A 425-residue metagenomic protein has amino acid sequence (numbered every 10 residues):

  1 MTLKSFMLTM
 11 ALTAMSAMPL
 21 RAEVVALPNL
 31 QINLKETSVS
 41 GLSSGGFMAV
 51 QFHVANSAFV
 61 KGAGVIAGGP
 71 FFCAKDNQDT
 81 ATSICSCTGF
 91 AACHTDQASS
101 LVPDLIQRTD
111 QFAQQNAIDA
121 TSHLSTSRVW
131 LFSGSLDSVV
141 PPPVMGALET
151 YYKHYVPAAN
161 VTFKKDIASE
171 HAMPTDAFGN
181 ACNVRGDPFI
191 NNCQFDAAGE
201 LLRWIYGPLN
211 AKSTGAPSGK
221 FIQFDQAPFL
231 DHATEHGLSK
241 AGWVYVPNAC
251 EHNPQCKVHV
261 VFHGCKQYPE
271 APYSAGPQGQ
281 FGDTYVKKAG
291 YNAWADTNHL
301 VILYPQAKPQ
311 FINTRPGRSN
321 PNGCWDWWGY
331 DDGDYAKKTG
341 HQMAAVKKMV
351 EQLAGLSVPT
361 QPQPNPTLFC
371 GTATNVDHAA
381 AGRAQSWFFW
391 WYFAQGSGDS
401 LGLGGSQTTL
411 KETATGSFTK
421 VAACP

Functional and structural regions predicted by a protein language model:
E23-S44, V54, F59-V60, I118-T126 (+3 more regions): Gly/Ser-rich "nucleophile elbow"/oxyanion-hole loop immediately N-terminal to the catalytic nucleophile in hydrolases
L27, D76-A91, A177-G179, N183-G186 (+3 more regions): Cap/lid segment of the alpha/beta-hydrolase catalytic domain
N33-A81, Q115, N210: Primarily recognizes the serine-hydrolase "nucleophile elbow" in alpha/beta-hydrolase and SGNH/GDSL folds
F71-H154, L201, V246-H252: The feature captures the conserved acid-bearing segment of alpha/beta-hydrolase catalytic domains
F90-A113, T121, N191, F195-A198 (+2 more regions): N-terminal cap/lid segment of alpha/beta-hydrolase-fold proteins
P141-H154, A271-Y285: Short alpha-helix in the alpha/beta-hydrolase fold that links the catalytic acid
V244, P254-K266: Short beta-strand element of the alpha/beta-hydrolase
Q363-P425: Tryptophan-rich substrate-binding surfaces of secreted polymer-degrading and adhesive proteins
